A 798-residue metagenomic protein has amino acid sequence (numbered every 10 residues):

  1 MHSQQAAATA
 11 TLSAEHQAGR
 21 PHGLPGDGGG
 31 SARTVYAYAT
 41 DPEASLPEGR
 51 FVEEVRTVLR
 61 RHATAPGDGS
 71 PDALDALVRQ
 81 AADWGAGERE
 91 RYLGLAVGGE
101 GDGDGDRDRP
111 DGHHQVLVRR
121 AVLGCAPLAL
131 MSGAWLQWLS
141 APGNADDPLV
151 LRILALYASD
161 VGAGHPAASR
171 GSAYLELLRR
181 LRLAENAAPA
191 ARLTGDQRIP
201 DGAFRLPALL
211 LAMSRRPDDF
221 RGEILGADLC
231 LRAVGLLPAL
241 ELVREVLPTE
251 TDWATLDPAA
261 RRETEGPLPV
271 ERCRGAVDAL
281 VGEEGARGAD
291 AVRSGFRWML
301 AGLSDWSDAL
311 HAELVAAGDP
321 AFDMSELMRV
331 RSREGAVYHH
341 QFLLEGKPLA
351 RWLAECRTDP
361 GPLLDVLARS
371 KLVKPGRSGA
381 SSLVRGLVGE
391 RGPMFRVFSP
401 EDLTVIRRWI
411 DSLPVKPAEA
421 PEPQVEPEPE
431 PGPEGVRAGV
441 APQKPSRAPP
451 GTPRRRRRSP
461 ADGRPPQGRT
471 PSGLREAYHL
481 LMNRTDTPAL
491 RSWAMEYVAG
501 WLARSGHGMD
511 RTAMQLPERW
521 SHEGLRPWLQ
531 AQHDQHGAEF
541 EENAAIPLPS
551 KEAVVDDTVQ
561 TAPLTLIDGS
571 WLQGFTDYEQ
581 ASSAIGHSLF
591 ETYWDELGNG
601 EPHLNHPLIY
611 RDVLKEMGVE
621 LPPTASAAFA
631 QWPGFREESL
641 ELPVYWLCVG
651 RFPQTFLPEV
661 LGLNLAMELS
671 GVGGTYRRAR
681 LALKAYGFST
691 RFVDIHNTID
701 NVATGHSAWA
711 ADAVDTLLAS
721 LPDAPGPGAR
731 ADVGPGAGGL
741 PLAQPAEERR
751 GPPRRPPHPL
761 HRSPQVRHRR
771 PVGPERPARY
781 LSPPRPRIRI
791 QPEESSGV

Functional and structural regions predicted by a protein language model:
H2-G49, A316, A321-F322, P421-E496: N-terminal regions that are enriched for targeting/export leaders and immediately downstream pro/stem segments
P25-E100, D462-E541: Extended, charge-enriched "interface" segments that sit outside catalytic cores
D72-R261, A301, D308, A312-R329 (+6 more regions): Active-site-proximal alpha-helical scaffolds that flank and shape metal-associated catalytic sites
I153, L225, A289-F296, S399 (+5 more regions): Hydrophobic packing residues in well-ordered alpha-helices of helical domains and bundles
A163, R170-G171, E265-R272, N599 (+3 more regions): Histidine-centered active-site/metal-ligand motif
L206-C273, H340-V384: Ordered, small/hydrophobic-rich secondary-structure cores
R262-F322, I699-R787, E794: Acidic, carboxylate-rich catalytic segments that either coordinate divalent cations
A312-P450, R454: Aromatic- and Gly/Pro-enriched helix-to-coil junctions and flexible linker segments
